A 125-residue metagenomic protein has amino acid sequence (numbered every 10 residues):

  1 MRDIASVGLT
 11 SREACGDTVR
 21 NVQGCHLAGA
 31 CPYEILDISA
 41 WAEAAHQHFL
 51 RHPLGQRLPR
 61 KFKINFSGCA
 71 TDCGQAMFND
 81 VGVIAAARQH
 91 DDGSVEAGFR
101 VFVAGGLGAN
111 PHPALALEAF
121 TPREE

Functional and structural regions predicted by a protein language model:
M1-E96: Small-residue-enriched alpha-helical segments and adjacent helix-cap loops that form tight helix-helix packing
A76, A97-G105, P113-A116: FAD-binding subdomain of flavoenzyme oxidoreductases
L107-E125: Internal alpha/beta scaffold segment
